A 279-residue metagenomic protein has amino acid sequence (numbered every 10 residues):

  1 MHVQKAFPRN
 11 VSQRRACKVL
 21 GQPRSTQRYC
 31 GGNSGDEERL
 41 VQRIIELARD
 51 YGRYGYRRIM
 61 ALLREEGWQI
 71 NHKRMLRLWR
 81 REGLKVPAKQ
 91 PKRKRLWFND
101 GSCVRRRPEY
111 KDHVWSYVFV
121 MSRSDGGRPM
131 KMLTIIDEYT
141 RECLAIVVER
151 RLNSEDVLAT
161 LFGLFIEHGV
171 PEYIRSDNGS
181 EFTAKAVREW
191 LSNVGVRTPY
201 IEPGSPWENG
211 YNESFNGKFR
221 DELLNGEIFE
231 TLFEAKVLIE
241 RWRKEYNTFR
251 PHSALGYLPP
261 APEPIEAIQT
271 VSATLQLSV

Functional and structural regions predicted by a protein language model:
M1-Q13, K18-V19, T270-V279: Charged, often Cys/His-bearing segments associated with DNA-binding zinc-finger transcription factors
K5, C17, G21-V114, S205 (+1 more regions): Basic, flexible linker segments flanking DNA-binding modules in nucleic acid-interacting mobile-element proteins
N10-S12, Y54, I70, E230: Residue-level signal for the short linker/turn that defines the boundary of a DNA-recognition helix
A16-L20, Q27, I44, I59 (+14 more regions): Mobile genetic element proteins and their domesticated derivatives, centered on retroelements and DNA transposons
G35, F98, S176-N178, F182-W190 (+3 more regions): RNase H-like two-metal-ion nuclease catalytic core shared by retroviral integrases and related mobile-element nucleases
Q69-I136, E142, E155-F162, E167-E172 (+1 more regions): Mobile-element integrase/transposase regions, centering on the N-terminal DNA-binding/Zn-coordinating module
S192-V196, K218-V279: C-terminal domain-tail junction helix/linker
